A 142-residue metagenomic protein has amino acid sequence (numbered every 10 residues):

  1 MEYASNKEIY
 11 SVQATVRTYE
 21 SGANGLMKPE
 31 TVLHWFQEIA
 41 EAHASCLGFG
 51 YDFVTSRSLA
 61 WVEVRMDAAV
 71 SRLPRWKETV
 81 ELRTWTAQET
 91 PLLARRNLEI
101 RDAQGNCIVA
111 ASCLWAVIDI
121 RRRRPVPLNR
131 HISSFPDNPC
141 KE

Functional and structural regions predicted by a protein language model:
M1-E63, A110-S112, I118-E142: Hot-dog-fold acyl-thioester-processing enzymes
M66-A103: Hydrophobic beta-sheet segments that form the core/acyl-binding groove of ACP/CoA-dependent acyl-chain-processing
G105-C107: Residue-level signal for glycine
